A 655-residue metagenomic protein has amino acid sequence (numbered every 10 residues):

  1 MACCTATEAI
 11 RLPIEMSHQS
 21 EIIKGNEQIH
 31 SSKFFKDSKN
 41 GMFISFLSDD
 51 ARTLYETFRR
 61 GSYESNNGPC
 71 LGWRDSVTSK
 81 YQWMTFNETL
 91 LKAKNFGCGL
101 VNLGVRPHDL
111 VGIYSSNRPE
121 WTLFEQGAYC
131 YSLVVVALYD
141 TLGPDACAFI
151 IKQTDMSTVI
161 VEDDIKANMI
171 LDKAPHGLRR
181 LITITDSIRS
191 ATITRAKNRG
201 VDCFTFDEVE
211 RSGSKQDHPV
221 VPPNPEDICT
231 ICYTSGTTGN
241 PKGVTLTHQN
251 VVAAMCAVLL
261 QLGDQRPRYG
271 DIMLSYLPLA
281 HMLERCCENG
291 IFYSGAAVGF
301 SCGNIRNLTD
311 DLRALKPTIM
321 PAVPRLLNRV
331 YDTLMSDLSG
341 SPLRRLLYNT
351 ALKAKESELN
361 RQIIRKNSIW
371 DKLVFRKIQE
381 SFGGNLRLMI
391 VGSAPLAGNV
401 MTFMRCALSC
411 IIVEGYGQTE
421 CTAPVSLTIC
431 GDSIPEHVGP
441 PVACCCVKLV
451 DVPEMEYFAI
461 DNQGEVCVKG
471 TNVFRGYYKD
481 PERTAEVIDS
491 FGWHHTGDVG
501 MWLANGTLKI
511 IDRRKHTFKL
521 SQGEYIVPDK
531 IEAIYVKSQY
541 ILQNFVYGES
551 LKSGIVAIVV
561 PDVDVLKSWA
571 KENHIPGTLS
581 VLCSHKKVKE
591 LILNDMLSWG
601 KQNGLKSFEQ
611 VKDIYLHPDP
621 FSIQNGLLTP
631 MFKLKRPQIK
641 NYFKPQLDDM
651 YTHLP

Functional and structural regions predicted by a protein language model:
A2-N26, L103, Q126, C130-R211 (+2 more regions): Structural core segment of the AMP-binding/adenylate-forming
F46-D50, N67, L71-Q126, G143-A148 (+1 more regions): Conserved AMP-binding/adenylate-forming core of the ANL superfamily
N66-P69, T183, D202-F204, R211-Y233 (+2 more regions): Conserved pre-ATP/AMP-binding loop-to-beta segment of ANL
T78, I165-P225, L334-K377: ANL superfamily adenylate-forming
W83-N87, C229-M255: Conserved AMP-binding A3 loop
V201-F206, T318-P321, V330-S433, C446 (+2 more regions): Gly/Ser/Thr-rich phosphate-binding loop
V252-S275, L279-K372, N385, A407: Conserved AMP-binding/adenylation subdomain of ANL enzymes
M455-D461, E465-L520: Conserved ATP-binding/catalytic segment of the ANL
